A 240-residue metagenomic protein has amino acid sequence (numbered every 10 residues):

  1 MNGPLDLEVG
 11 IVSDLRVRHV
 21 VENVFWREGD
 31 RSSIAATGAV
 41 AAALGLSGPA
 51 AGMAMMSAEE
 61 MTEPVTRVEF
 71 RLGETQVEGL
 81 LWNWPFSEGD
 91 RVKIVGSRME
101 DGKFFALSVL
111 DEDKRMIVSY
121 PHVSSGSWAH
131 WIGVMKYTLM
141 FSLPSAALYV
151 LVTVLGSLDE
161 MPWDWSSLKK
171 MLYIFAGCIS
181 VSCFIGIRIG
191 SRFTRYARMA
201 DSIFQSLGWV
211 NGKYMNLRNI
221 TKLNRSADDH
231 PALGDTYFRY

Functional and structural regions predicted by a protein language model:
N2-E60, G89: Structural detector for short beta-strands of small beta-barrel domains
M61-T66, G102-F105: A short, compositionally biased
F70-V77: Short, structured beta-strand/loop micro-motifs enriched in basic residues and often containing a Trp
E78, K93, V118-S119: A sequence-level detector of short linear motifs
L81-I94: Short nucleic-acid-contacting surface segments enriched for D/E, G, S/T with interspersed K/R
S97-V134: OB-fold/S1-family single-stranded nucleic acid-binding modules
S124-G212: Alpha-helical transmembrane spans
D201-Y240: Charged, low-complexity cytosol-facing tails and large interhelical loops of integral membrane proteins
